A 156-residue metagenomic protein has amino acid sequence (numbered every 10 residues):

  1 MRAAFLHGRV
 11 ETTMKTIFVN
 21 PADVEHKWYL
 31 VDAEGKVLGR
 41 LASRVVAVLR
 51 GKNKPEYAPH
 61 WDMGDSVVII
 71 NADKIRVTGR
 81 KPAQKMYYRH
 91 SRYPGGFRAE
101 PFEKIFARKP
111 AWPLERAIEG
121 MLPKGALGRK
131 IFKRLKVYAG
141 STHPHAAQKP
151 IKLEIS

Functional and structural regions predicted by a protein language model:
F5-R116, A126, P144-S156: Ribosome large-subunit tunnel/peptidyl-transferase-proximal elements
E115, L122-Y138, P144: C-terminal structural segments of small proteins and small subunits
